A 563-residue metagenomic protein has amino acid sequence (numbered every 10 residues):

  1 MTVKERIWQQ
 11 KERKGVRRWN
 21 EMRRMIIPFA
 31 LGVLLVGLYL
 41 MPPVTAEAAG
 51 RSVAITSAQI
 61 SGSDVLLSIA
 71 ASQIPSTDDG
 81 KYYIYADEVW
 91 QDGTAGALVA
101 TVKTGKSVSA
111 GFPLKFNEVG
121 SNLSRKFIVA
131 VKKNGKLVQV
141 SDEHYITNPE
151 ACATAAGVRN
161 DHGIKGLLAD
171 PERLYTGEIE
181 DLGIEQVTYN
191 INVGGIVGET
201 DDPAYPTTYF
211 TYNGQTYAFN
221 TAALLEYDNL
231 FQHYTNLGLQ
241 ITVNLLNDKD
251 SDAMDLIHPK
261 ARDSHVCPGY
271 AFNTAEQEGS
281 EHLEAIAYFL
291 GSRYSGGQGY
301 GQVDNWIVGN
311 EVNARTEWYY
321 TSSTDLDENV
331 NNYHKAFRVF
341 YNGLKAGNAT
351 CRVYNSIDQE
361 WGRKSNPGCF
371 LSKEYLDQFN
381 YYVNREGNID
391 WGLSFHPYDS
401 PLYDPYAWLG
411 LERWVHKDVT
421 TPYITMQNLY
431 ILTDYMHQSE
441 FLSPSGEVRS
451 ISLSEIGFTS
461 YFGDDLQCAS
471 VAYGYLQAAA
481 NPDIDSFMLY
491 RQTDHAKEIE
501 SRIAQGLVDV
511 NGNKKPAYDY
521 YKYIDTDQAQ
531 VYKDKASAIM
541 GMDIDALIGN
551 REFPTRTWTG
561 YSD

Functional and structural regions predicted by a protein language model:
L38-G50: Sec-dependent signal peptide cleavage junction
A49-A153: Beta-strand-enriched, solvent-exposed domains that form extended recognition/catalytic surfaces
V140-G195: Boundary/entry segment of secreted carbohydrate-active catalytic domains
L168-D181, A287-R293, S372-Y381, Q467-Q477: Short, acidic/polar
E185-R363, S400-P401, D494-I499: Substrate-binding cleft and catalytic face of glycoside hydrolase catalytic domains, especially the flexible beta-alpha
L283-I286, Q298-Q302, E328-D465: Noncatalytic carbohydrate-binding groove/subsite architecture in carbohydrate-active enzymes
L290, W306, F340, L393 (+3 more regions): Conserved, mostly hydrophobic/aromatic
G299, V312, E317, G463-L466 (+2 more regions): Aromatic-rich peripheral "rim/lid" segments of glycoside hydrolase catalytic domains that contact and position glycan
